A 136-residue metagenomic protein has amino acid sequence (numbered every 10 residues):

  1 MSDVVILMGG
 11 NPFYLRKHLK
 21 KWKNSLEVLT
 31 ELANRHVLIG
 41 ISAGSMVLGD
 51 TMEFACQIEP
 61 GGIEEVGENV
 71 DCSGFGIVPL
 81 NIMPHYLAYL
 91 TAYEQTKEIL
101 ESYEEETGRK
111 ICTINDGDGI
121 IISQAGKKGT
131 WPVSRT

Functional and structural regions predicted by a protein language model:
S2: An anion/phosphate-binding loop that grips the pyrophosphate of nucleotide cofactors and donors
I6: N-terminal Rossmann-like NAD(P) cofactor-binding module of classical short-chain dehydrogenase/reductase
G9-G10: Short glycine-/small-residue-rich Rossmann-like dinucleotide-binding loops
F13-Y14: Short glycine-rich, flexible loops that bind phosphorylated cofactors or substrates
K17-H18, W22-A88: Class I SAM-dependent methyltransferase SAM-binding "motif I" and its flanking Rossmann-like core
Q57, E98-E106, W131-T136: A short, hydrophobic/aromatic-rich structural module that often spans a beta strand with its adjoining loop
S73-G117, S123: Conserved anion/nucleotide-ligand pocket segment
D118-T136: Patatin-like phospholipase A catalytic core
